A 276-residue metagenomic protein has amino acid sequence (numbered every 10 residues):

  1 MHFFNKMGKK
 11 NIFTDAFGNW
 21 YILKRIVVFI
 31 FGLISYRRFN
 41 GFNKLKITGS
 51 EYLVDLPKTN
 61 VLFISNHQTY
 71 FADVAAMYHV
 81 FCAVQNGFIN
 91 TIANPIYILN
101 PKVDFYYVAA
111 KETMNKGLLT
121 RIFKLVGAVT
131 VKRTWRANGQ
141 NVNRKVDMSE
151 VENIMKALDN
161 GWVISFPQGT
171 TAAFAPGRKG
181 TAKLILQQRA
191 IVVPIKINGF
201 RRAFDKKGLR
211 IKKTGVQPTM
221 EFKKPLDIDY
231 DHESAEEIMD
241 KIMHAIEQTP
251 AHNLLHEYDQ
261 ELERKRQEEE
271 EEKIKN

Functional and structural regions predicted by a protein language model:
H2-F13, R136, Q140-N276: Non-catalytic C-terminal accessory region of glycerolipid acyltransferases and related lyso-lipid remodeling enzymes
H2-T48, A76, G117-V126: A transmembrane-helix-recognition feature enriched in membrane-embedded lipid enzymes and envelope glyco-/phospholipid
K24, R37-K44, V108, G139-K145 (+1 more regions): Short, flexible loop segments at the rims of nucleotide/cofactor-binding pockets, characterized by
S35-Q68, Y78: Helix-to-loop junction immediately C-terminal to a conserved catalytic motif
G41-F42, T59, L125-V126, N160-G161 (+1 more regions): Structured helix-beta-strand junction loops
I47-S50, K116, M148-V151: Structural motif corresponding to alpha-helix initiation and N-cap regions
D55, I122-F123, A157, L184: Structural alpha-helical scaffold elements that stabilize or flank donor/cofactor-binding regions in carbohydrate
P57-V142: Catalytic core of membrane glycerolipid acyltransferases/transacylases, capturing the structured, soluble-facing
